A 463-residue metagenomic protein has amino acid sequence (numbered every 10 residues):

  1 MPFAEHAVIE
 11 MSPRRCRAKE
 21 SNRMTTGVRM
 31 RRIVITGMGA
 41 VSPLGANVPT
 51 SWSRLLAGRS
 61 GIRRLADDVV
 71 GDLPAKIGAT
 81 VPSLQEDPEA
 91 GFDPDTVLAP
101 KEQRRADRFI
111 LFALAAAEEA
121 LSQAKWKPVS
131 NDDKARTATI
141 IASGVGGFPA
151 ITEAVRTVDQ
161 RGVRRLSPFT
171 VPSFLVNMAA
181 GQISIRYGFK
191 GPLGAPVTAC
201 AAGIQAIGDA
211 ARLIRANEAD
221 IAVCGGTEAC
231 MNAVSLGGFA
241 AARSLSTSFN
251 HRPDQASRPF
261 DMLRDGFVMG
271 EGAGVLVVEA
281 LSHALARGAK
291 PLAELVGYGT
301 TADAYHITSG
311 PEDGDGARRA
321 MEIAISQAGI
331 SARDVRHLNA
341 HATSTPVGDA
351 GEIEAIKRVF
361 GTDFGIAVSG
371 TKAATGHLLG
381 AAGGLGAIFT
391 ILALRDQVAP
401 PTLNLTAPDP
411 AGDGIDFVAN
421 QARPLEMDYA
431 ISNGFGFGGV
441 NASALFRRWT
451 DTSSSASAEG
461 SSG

Functional and structural regions predicted by a protein language model:
N22-E102, S282-E294, I388-T402, L445-G463: ACP-dependent fatty acid/polyketide chain-elongation machinery
R32-T36, I62-R64, R252-A328, H337 (+3 more regions): Condensing-enzyme catalytic core mediating Claisen C-C bond formation in acyl metabolism
I35, L56-T198, T227-G238, A332-G348: Conserved beta-ketoacyl condensing-enzyme motif
P43-T50, L98-E118, L166-L175, L193-G208 (+4 more regions): Active-site pocket-shaping loop/turn-to-helix segments
V70-S83, A150, A229-S257, G299-R319 (+3 more regions): Active-site-adjacent elements of ketosynthase-type condensing enzymes
A113-W126, V176-A179, S184-E228, F267-A289 (+2 more regions): Active-site-proximal alpha-helical scaffold in enzymes
Q160-S167, Q205-G208, R212, I221 (+4 more regions): Glycine-/small-residue-rich "gating" segment that lines the acyl/pantetheine channel and substrate pocket
